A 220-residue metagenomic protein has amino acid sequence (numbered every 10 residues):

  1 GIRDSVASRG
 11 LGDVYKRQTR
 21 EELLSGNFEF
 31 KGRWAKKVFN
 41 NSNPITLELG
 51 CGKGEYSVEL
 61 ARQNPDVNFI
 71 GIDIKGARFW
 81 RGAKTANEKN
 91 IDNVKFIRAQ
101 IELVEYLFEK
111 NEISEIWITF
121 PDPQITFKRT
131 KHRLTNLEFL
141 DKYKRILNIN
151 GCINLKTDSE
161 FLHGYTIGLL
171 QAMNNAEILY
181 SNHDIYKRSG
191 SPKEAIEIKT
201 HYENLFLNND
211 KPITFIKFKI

Functional and structural regions predicted by a protein language model:
G1-Y15, S159: Single conserved hydrophobic/aromatic residue that forms the stacking wall/gate of nucleotide- or nucleobase-binding
G50-G52: Class I SAM-dependent methyltransferase "Motif I" SAM/SAH-binding loop
K75: Conserved SAM/SAH-binding beta-strand->alpha-helix loop
A83-K110: S-adenosyl-L-methionine
Y106-E115, F120: A short acidic, Gly/Pro-enriched loop at the edge of an enzyme's catalytic core that lines a small-molecule cofactor
T135-I149: A short glycine-rich, Lys/Arg-flanked "PGG" loop and its adjoining helix->strand segment in the class I
M173-I220: Class I S-adenosyl-L-methionine
